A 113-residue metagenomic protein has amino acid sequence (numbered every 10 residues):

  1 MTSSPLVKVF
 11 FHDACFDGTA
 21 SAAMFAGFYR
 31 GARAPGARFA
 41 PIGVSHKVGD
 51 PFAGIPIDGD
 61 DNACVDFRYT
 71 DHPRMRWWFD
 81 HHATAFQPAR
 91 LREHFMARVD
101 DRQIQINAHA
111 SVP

Functional and structural regions predicted by a protein language model:
M1-P113: Replace "Mg2+/Mn2+-dependent" with "divalent metal-dependent
